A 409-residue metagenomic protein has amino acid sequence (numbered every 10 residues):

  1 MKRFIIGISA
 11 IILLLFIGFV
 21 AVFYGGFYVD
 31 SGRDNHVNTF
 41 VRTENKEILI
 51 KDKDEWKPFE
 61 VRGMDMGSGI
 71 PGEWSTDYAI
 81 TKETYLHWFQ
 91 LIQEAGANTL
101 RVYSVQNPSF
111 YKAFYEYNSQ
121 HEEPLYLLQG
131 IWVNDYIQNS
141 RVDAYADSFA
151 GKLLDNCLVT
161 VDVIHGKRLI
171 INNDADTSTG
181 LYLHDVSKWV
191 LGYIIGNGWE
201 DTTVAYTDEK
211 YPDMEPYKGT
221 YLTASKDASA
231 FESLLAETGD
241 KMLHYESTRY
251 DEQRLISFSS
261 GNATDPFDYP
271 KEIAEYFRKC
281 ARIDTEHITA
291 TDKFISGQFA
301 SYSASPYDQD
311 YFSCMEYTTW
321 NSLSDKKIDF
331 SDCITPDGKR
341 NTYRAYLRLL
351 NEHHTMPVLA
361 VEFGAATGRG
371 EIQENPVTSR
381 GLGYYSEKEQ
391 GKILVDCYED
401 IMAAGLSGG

Functional and structural regions predicted by a protein language model:
M1-F16, V20: N-terminal Sec-pathway targeting helices
L15-D34, D310: Membrane-interface motif at the C-terminal end of an N-terminal transmembrane signal
G26-S119: Active-site-adjacent substrate/metal-binding segments within catalytic domains of carbohydrate-active enzymes
W74-I92, E272-T291, K388-Y398: Short, acidic/polar
A79, R101-K112, A263-F267, Y307-D310 (+1 more regions): Acidic-and-aromatic substrate-binding clefts and catalytic sites of carbohydrate-active enzymes
Y85, Y111, L153, C157 (+5 more regions): Aromatic/hydrophobic pocket-lining residues that form the small-molecule binding cavity in soluble enzyme cores
Q120-I334, R348-G370, M402-G408: Active-site region of glycoside hydrolase catalytic domains
R369-S379: Histidine/acidic-residue-rich catalytic or RNA/ligand-binding cores of hydrolases and nuclease-related proteins
